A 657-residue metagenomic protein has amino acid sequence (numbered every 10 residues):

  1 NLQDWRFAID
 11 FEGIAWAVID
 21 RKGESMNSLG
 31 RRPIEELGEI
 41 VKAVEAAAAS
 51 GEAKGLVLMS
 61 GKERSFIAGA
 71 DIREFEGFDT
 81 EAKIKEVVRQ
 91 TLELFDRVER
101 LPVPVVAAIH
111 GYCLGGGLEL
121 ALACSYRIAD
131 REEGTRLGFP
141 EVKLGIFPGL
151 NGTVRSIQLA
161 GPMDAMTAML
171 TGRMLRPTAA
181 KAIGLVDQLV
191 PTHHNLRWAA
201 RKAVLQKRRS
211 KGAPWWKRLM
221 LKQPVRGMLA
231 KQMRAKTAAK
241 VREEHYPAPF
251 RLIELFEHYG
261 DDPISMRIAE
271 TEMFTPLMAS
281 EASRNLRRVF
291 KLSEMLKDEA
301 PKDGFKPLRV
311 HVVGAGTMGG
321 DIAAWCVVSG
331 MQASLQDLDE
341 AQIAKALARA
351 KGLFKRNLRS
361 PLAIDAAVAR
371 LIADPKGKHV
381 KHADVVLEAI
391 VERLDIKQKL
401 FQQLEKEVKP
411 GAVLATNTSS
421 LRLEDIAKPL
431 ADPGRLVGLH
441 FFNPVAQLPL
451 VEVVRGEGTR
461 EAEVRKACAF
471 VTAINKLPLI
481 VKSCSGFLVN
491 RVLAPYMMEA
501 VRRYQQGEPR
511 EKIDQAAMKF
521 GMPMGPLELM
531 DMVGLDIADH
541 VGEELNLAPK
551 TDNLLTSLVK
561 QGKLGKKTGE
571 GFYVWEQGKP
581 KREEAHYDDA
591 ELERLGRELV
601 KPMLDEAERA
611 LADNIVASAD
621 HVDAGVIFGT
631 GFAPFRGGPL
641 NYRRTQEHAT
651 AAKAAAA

Functional and structural regions predicted by a protein language model:
L2-E12, D20-K22, I40, V44 (+7 more regions): N-terminal glycine-rich phosphate-binding loop for ADP-containing cofactors
E12-R21, I34-E81, L92-H110, D130-T135 (+1 more regions): A structural preference for short, pocket-lining loop segments at secondary-structure junctions
G30: Histidine/acidic residue-rich metal-binding segments in metalloenzymes
C113: Conserved phosphotransfer active-site motifs of two-component signaling proteins, especially the receiver
